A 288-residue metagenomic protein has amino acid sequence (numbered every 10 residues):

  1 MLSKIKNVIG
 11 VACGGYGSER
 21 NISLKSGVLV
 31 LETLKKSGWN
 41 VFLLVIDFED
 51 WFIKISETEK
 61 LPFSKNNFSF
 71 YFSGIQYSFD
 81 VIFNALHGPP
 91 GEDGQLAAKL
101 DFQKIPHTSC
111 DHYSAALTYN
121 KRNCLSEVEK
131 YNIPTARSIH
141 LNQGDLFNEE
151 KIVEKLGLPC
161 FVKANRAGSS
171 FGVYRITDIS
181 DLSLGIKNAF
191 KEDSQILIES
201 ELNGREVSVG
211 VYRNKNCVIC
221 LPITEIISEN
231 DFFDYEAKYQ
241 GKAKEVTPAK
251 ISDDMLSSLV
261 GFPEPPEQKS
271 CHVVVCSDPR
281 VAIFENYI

Functional and structural regions predicted by a protein language model:
M1-Y113, L117-Y119, N123, N142-K151: ATP-binding N-terminal substructure of ATP-dependent carboxylate-amine bond-forming enzymes
L2-C13, K25, Q76, L117-R205: Active-site nucleotide/adenylate-binding loops and adjacent lid/helix of ATP-dependent enzymes
N7, A136, L158, R205-V207 (+4 more regions): Change "...and in nucleic-acid phosphodiester-cleaving endonucleases..." to "...and in nucleic-acid processing enzymes
T177-S258, I283: Phosphate-binding site of ATP-dependent enzymes
S200, V209-G210, E264-I288: Conserved metal-phosphate-binding beta-hairpin within the catalytic cores of diverse ATP-dependent phosphoryl-transfer
A243-P248, S257-V275: Internal helical hairpin/lid segments
